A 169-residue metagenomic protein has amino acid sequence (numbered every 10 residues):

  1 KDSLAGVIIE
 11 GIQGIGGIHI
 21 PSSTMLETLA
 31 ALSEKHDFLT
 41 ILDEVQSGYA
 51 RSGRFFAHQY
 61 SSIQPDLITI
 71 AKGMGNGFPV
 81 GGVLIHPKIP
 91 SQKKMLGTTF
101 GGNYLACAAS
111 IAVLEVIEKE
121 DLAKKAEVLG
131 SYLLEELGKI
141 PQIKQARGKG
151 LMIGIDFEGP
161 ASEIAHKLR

Functional and structural regions predicted by a protein language model:
K1-R169: Conserved N-terminal phosphate-binding loop of PLP-dependent enzymes in the Aspartate aminotransferase
